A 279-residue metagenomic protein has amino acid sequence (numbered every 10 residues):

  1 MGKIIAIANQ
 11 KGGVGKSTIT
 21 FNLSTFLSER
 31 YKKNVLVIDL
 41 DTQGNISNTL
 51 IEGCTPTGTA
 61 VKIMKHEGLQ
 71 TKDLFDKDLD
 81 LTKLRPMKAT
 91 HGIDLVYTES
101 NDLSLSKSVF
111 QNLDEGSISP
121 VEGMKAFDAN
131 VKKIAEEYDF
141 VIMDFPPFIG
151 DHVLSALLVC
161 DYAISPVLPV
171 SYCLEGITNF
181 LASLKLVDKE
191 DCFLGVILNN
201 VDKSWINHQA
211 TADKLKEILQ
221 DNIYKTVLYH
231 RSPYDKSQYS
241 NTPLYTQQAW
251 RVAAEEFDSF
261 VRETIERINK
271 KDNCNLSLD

Functional and structural regions predicted by a protein language model:
M1-D279: P-loop NTP-binding core
